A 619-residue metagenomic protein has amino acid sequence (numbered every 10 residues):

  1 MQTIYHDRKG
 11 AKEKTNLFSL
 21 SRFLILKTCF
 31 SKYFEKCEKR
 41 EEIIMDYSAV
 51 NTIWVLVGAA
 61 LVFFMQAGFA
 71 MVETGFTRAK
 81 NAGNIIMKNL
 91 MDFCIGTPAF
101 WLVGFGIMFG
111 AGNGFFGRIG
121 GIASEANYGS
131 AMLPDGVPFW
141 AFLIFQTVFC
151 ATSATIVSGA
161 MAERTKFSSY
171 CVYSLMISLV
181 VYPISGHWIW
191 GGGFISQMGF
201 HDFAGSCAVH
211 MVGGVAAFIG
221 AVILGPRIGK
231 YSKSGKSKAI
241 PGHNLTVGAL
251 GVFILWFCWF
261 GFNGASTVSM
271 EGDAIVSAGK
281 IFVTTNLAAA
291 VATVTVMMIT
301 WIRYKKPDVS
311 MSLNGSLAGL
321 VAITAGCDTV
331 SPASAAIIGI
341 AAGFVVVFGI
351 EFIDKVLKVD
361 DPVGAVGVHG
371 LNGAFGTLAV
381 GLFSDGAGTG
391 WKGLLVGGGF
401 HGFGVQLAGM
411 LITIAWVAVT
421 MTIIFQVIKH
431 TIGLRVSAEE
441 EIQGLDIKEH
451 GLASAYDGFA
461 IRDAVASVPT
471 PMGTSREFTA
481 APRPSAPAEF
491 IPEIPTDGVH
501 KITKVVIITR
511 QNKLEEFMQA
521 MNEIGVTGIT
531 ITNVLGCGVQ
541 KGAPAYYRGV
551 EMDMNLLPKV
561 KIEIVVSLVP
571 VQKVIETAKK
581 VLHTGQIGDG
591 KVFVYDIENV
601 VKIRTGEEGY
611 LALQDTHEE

Functional and structural regions predicted by a protein language model:
H6, L20, E35-E38, I86 (+4 more regions): Intrinsically disordered, low-complexity sequence elements enriched in Ser/Thr/Gly/Pro
H6-A11, L20, F30, W391 (+5 more regions): Intrinsically disordered, low-complexity segments enriched in small/polar residues
H6-D7, V296, I323, K504-V506: Hydrophobic, helix-prone linear segments
R8-K12, N16-I44: Short, Lys/Arg-enriched N-terminal segments with co-localized hydrophobic residues within the first ~10-30 amino acids
I44-I494: Glycine- and aromatic-enriched membrane alpha-helices
K448-A455, V465-E619: Positively charged, small/polar-rich N-terminal and surface patches that mediate targeting and assembly and bind
